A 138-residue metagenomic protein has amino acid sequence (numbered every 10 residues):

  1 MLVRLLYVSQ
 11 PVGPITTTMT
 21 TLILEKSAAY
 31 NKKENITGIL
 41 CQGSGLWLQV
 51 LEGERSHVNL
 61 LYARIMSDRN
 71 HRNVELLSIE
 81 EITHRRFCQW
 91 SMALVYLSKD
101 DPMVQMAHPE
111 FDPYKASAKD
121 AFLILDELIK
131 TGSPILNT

Functional and structural regions predicted by a protein language model:
M1-T138: Charge-rich, low-complexity N-terminal segments
